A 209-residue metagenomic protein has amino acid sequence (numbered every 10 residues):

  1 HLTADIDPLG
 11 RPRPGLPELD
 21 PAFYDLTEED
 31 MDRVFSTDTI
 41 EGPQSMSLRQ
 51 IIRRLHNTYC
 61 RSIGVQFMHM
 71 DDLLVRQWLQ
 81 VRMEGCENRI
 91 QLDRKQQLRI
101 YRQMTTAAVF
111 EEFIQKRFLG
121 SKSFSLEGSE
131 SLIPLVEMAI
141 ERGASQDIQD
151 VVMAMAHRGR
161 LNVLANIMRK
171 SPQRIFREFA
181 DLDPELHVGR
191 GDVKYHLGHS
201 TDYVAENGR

Functional and structural regions predicted by a protein language model:
H1-L132, I148, E185: Extended, charge-enriched "interface" segments that sit outside catalytic cores
A4, P8, P21-A22, A107-A108 (+6 more regions): A sequence-composition feature that detects small, non-aromatic residues
S47, I51, Q96, I100 (+5 more regions): Generic hydrophobic, aliphatic-rich segments that mediate packing or membrane embedding
Q97-E111, L132-S145, L186-A205: Structured alpha-helical segments in the cores of large, soluble enzyme domains
F113-Q173: Active-site pocket-lining segments that scaffold enzyme catalytic pockets across diverse folds
V152-R209: Cofactor-binding active-site loop characterized by glycine-rich and histidine/acidic residues
